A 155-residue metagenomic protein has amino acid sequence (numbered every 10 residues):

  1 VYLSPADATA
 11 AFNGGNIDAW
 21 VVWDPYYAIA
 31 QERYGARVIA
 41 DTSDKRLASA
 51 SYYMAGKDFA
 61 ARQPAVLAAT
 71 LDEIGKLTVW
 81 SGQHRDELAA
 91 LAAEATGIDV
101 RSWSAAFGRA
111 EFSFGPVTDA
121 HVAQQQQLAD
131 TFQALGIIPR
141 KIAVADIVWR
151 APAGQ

Functional and structural regions predicted by a protein language model:
V1-S4: Short beta-strand-to-loop elements that line the ligand-binding cleft of bilobed periplasmic-binding protein-like
A6-E94: Pocket-lining segment of extracytoplasmic ligand-binding domains
P25, D44, A106, A145-D146: Residue-level "edge-of-site" marker
A30, L47-S49, A110-E111, V148-A151: Short secondary-structure boundary/hinge segments and terminal tails
D41, W103, I142-A143: Residue-level detector of family-conserved "landmark" positions at structurally sensitive sites
G56, T118, W149-R150: Residue-level signal for threonine
A61-P139: Secondary-structure end/capping motifs
D130-Q155: Conserved C-terminal helix/tail region of periplasmic/extracytoplasmic solute-binding proteins
